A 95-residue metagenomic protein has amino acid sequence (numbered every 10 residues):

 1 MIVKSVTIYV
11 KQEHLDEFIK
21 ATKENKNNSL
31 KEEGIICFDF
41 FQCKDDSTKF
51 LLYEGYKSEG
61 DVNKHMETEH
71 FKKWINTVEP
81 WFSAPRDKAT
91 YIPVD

Functional and structural regions predicted by a protein language model:
I2, F40-D46, N76-D95: Glycine-rich beta-strand-turn "strand-cap" elements at beta-sheet edges
I2-Y9, D39-M66: Short, well-ordered beta-strand segments in beta-rich or mixed alpha/beta enzyme and ligand-binding folds
V10-Q12, S58, I92-D95: Non-catalytic surface loops within mature trypsin-like serine protease
H14-I36, K73, V78: Short amphipathic alpha-helical segments
L30, K57, S83: Short conserved AdoMet
M66-K72: Long, charge-enriched, surface-exposed interaction segments in small proteins/subunits
